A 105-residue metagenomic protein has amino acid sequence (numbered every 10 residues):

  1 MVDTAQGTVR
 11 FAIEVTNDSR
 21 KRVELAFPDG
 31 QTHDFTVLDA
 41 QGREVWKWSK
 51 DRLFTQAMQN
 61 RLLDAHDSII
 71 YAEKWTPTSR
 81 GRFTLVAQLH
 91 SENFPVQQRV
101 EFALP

Functional and structural regions predicted by a protein language model:
V2-I70, R82-P95: Contiguous segments within soluble domain cores/interaction surfaces
F35, E73, V100-F102: Hydrophobic/aromatic beta-strand elements that line small-molecule binding cavities or substrate pockets in beta-rich
Y71-T78: Short, hydrophobic beta-strand segments
F94-P105: Short beta-strand elements
